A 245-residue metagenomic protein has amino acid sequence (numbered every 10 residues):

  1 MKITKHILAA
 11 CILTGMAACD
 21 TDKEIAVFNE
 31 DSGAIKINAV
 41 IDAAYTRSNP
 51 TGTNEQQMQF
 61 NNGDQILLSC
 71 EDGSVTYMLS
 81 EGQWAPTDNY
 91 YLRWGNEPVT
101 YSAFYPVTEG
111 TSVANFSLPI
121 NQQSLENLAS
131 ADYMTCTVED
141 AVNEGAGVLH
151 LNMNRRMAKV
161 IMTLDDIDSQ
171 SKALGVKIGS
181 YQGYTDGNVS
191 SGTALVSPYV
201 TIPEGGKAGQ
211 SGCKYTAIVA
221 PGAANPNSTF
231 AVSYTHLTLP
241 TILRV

Functional and structural regions predicted by a protein language model:
K2-H6, A18-L237, R244: Sec-type signal peptide cleavage vicinity
H6-T14: Sec-dependent N-terminal signal peptides
